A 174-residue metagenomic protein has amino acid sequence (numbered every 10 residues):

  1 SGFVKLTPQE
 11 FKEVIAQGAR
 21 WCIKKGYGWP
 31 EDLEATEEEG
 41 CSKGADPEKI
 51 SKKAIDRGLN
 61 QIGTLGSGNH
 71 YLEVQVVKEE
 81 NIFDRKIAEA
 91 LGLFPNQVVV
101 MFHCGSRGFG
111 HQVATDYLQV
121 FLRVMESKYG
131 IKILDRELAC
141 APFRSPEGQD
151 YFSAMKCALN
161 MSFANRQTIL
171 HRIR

Functional and structural regions predicted by a protein language model:
S1-A88, P95, H111-R174: Glycine-rich, flexible loop motifs
V99-G105: Short glycine-rich or small-residue beta-strand-to-loop segments that form or flank ligand, phosphate, metal/Fe-S
